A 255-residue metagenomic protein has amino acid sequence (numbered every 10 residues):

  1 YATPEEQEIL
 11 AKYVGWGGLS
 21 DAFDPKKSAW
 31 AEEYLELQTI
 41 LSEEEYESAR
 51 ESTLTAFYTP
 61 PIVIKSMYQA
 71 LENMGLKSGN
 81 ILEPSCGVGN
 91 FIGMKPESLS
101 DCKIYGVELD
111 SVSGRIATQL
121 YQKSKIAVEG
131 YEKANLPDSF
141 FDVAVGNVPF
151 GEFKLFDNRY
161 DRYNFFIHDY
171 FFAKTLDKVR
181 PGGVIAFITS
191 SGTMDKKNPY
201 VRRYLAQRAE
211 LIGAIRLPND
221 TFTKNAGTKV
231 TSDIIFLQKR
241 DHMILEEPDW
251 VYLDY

Functional and structural regions predicted by a protein language model:
Y1-L120: Class I S-adenosyl-L-methionine
L54, N158-R162: Surface-exposed cleft-lining segments at the edges of enzyme active sites
Y58-I62, R162-D169: Conserved phosphate-coordination/catalytic loops
I64-M74, S78-P96, G106, D110 (+4 more regions): Conserved proline-anchored active-site loop of SAM-dependent methyltransferases that bridges a beta-strand
K103, S124-K125, E210-G213: Conserved beta-strand segments of alpha/beta enzyme cores
V107-S111, N164-T223, V230-F236: Conserved Class I SAM-dependent methyltransferase catalytic core
A127-G130, I215: Short loop/edge segments at beta-strand edges and connector loops that shape dinucleotide/nucleotide cofactor-binding
K224-Y255: Flexible, glycine-/basic-rich loop-and-beta segments that form/coincide with the SAM-dependent methyltransferase
